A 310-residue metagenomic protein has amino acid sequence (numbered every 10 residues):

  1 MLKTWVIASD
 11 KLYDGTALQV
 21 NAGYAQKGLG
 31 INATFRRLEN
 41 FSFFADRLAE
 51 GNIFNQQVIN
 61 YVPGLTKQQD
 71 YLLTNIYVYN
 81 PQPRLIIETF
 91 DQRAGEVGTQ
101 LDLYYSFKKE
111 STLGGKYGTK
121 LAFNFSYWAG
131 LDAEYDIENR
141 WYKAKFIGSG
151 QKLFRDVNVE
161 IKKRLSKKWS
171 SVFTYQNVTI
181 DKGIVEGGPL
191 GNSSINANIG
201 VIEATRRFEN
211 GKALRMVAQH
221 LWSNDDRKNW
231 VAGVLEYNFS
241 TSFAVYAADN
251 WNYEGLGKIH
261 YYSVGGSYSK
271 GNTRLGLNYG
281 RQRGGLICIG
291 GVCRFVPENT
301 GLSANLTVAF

Functional and structural regions predicted by a protein language model:
M1-F310: Exposed, low-structure sequence patches enriched in small/polar residues
